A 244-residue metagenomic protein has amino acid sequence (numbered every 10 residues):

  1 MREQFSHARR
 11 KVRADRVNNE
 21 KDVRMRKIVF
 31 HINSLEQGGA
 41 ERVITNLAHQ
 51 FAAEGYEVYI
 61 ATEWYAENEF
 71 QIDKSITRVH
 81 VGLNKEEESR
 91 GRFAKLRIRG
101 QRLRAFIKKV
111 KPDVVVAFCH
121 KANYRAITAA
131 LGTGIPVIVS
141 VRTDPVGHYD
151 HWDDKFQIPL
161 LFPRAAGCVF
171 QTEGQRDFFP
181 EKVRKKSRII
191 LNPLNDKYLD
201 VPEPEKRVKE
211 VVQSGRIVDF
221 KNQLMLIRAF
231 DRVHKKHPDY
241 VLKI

Functional and structural regions predicted by a protein language model:
R26, F30-G38, R42-N46, Q50-R90 (+1 more regions): N-terminal strand-loop element at the rim of the active site of nucleotide-sugar-dependent glycosyltransferases
V29, E205-K221, I227-F230, H234 (+1 more regions): Conserved donor-binding/catalytic core segment of Leloir-type glycosyltransferases
N33-S34, R142-T143, N192, Q213-V218: Conserved donor-binding loops in enzymes that form glycosidic bonds
Q37-G38, D196, V218-Q223, K236-H237: A short, basic/aromatic alpha-helical/loop segment that forms part of the nucleotidyl-sugar donor-binding site
E88-V115, Y124, T128, W152-L160 (+1 more regions): An amphipathic, basic-hydrophobic alpha-helix
A94-R99, P136, T143-R164, F170-Q171 (+1 more regions): Nucleotide-sugar donor phosphate/pyrophosphate-binding loop at the beta->alpha transition of glycosyltransferases
A117-N123, V141: Short His-centered aromatic/hydrophobic patch
G174, P193: Carbohydrate-associated surface elements
